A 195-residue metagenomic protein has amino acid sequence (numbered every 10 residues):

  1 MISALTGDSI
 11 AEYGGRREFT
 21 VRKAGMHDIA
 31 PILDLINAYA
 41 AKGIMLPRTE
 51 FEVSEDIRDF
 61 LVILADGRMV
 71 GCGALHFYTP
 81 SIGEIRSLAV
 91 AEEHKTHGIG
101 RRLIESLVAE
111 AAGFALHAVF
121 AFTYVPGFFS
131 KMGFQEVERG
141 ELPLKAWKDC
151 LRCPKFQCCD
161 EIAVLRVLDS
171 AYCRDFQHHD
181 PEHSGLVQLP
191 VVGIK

Functional and structural regions predicted by a protein language model:
L5-P47, L64, E161-A163, S170-K195: Short amphipathic alpha-helix that is part of the acyltransferase structural core
T20, G113-V119: Short active-site oxyanion
P47-D59, A65, G71-I82, R86-L88: A conserved beta-strand-loop-helix scaffold within acyl/acetyltransferase catalytic domains
R58-F60, C158-L165: Short hydrophobic/aromatic beta-strand or adjacent loop that forms the aromatic wall/cage of a ligand/substrate-binding
L88-K95, Y124-V125: A short, internal acetyl-CoA/4′-phosphopantetheine-binding micro-motif in the GNAT/acyltransferase core
T96-A111, A121: Conserved acetyl-CoA-binding loop-helix of GNAT-fold acetyltransferases
H117, T123-Q157: Conserved active-site alpha-helix within GNAT-family acetyltransferase domains
